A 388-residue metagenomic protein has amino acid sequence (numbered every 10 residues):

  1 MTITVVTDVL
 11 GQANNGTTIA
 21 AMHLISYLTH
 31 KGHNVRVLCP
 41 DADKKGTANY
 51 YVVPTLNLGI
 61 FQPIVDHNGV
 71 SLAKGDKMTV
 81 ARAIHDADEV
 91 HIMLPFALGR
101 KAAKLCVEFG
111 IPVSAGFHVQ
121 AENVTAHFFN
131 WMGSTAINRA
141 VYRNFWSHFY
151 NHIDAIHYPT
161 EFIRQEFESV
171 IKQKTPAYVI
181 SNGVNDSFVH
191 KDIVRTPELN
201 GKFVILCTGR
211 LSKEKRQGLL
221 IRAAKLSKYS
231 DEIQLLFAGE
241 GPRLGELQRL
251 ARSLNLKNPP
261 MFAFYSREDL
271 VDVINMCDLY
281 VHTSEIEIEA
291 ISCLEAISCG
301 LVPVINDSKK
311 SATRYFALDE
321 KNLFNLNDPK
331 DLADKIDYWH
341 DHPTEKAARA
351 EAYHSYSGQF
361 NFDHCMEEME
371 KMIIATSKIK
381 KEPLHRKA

Functional and structural regions predicted by a protein language model:
T4, P197-K225, L236: Conserved donor-binding/catalytic core segment of Leloir-type glycosyltransferases
D41, F162, G183: Carbohydrate-associated surface elements
I84, F264-Y265, D272-C277: Short alpha-helical donor nucleotide-sugar binding micro-motif in glycosyltransferases
P95, E285: Aromatic "clamp/platform" in nucleotide-sugar-dependent glycosyltransferases that forms part of the donor/acceptor
G183-G201: Acidic anion/phosphate-binding donor-loop and adjacent secondary structure in glycosyltransferase catalytic cores
G245-Y265: Nucleotide-activated donor-binding/catalytic signature segment of Leloir-type glycosyltransferases, i.e., the conserved
V302-N306: Short hydrophobic beta-strand element within catalytic cores of glycosyltransferases and related nucleotide-activated
L318-P329, Y338-P343: Conserved acidic donor-binding segment of nucleotide-sugar-dependent glycosyltransferases
